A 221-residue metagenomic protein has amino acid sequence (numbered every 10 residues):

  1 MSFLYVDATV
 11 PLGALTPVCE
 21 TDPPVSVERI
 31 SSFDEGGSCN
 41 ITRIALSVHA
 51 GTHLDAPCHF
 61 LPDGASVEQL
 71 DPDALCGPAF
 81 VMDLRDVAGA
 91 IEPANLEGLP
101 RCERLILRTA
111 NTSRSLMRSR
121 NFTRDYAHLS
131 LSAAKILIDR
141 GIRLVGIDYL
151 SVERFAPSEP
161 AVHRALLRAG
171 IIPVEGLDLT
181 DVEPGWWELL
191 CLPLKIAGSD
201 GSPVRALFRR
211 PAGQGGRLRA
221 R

Functional and structural regions predicted by a protein language model:
M1-R221: Active-/binding-site microenvironments in catalytic and ligand-binding cores
